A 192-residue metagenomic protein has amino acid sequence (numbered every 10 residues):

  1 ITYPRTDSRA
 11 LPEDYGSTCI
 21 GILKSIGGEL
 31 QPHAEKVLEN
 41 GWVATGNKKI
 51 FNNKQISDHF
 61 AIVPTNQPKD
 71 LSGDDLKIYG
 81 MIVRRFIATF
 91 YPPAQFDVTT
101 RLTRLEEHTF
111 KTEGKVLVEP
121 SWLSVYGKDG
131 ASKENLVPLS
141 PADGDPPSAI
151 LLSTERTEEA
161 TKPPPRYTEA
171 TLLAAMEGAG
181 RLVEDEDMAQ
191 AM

Functional and structural regions predicted by a protein language model:
I1, A34, F60-A61, T100 (+1 more regions): Beta-sheet entry/capping signal
I1-T2, G41, S57, I150-L151 (+1 more regions): Generic signal for short, ordered secondary-structure residues within or immediately flanking folded domains
I1-T45, M192: Extended, well-ordered alpha-helical scaffold/bundle regions in very large, multi-domain proteins
Y3-R5, D58, P64, T89 (+2 more regions): Generic structural "secondary-structure junction" signal
D7, N66-L71: A generic structural motif
G21-G28, N47, N53, K69-M192: Long, highly charged, low-complexity internal segments
N40-T65, T103: Core structural elements
